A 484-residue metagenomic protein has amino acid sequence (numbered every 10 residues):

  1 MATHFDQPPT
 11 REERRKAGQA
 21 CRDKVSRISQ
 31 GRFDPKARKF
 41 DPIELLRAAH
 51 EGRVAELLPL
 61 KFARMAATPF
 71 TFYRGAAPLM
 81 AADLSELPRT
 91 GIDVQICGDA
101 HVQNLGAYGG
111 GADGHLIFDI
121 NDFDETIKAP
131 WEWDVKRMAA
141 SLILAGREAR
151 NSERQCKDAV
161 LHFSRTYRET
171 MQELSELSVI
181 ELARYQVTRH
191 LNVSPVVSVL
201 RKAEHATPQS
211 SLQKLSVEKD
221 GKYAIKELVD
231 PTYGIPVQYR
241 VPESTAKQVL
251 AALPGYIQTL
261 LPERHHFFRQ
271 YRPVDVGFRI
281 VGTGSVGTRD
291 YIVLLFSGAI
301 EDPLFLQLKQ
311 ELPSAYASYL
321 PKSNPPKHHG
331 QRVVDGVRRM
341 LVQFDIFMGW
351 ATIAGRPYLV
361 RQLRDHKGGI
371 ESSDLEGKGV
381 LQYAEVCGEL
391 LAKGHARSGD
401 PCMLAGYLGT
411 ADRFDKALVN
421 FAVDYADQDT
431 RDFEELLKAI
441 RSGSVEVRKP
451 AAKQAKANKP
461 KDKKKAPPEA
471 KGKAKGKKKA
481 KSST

Functional and structural regions predicted by a protein language model:
M1, Y425, S482-T484: Primarily low-complexity, compositionally biased regions used by nucleic-acid-associated proteins for macromolecular
M1-P9: General secondary-structure propensity
P9-T10, R14-F33, A37-C97, V102-H205 (+1 more regions): Conserved ATP-binding subdomain of kinase catalytic cores across diverse folds
Q186-A251: Long, low-complexity segments enriched in small/aliphatic residues
V237-Y271: C-terminal, beta-rich DNA-binding module of retroviral/retroelements integrases
K461-T484: Long, low-complexity, intrinsically disordered segments
